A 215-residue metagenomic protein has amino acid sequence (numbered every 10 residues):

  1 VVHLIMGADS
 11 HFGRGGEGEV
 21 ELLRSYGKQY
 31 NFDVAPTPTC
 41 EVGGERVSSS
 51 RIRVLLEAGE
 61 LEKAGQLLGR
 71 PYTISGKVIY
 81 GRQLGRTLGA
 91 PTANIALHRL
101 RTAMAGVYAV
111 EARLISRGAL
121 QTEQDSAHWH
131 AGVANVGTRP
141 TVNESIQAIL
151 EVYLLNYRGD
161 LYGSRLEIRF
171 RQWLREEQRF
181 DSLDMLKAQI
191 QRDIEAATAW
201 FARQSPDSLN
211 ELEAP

Functional and structural regions predicted by a protein language model:
V1-P91, D181-I194, N210-L212: Classical nucleotidyltransferase
G81-P215: Phosphate/ribose-recognition catalytic cores of enzymes acting on nucleotide-derived substrates
